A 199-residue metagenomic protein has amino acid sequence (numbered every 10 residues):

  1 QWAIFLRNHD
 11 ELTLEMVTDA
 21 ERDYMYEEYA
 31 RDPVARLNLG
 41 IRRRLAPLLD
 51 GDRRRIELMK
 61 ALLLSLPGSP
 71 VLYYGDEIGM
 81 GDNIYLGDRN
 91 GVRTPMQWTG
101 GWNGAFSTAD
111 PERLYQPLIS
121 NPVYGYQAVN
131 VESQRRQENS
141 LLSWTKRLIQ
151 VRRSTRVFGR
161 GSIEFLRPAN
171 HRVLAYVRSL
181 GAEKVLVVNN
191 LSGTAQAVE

Functional and structural regions predicted by a protein language model:
Q1-E199: Active-site and adjacent substrate-binding regions of carbohydrate-active enzymes
